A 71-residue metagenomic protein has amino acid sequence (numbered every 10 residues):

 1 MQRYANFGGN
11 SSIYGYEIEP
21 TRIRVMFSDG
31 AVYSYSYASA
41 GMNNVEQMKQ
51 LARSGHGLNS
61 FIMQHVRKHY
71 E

Functional and structural regions predicted by a protein language model:
M1-E71: A charge-rich, low-complexity, intrinsically flexible signal that marks solvent-exposed coils, linkers, repeats
